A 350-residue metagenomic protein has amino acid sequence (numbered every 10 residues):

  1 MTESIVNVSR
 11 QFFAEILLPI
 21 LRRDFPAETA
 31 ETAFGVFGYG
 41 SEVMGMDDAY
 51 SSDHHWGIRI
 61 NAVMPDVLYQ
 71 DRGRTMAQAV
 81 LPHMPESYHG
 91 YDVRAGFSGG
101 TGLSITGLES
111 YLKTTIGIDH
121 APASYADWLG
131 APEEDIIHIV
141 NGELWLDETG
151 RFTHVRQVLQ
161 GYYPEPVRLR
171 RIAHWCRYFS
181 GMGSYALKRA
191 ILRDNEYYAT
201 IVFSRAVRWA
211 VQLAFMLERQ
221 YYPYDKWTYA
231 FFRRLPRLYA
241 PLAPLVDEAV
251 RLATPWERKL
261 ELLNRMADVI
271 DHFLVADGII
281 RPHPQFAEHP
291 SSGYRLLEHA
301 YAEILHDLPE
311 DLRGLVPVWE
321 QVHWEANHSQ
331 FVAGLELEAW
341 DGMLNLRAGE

Functional and structural regions predicted by a protein language model:
M1-P19: N-terminal regions immediately upstream of nucleotidyltransferase
M1-V6, R59, K188, R193-N195: Glycine- and acidic
E15-A30, Y91, T153-P166, A210: Membrane-interacting alpha-helical segments
L21-N61, P65-V67: Active-site nucleotide-donor binding segment shared across nucleotidyl transfer reactions
M64-Y69, R193-Y197: A generic structural motif
Q70-L192, P244: Conserved NTP/Mg2+-binding pocket subregion across the NTase superfamily
I137-G314, H323-E325, S329: Conserved nucleotidyltransferase catalytic core and NTase-mimicking acidic/glycine-rich helix/loop elements in nucleic
L312-E350: Extended, compositionally biased alpha-helical segments that mediate assembly or anchoring
